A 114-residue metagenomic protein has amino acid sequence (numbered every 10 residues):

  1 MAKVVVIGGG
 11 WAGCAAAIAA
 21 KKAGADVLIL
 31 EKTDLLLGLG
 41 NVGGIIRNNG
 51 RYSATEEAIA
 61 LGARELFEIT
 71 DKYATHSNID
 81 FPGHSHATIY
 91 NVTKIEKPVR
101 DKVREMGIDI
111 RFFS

Functional and structural regions predicted by a protein language model:
M1-A12: Beta1/beta-strand and adjacent pyrophosphate-binding region of the FAD-binding site in flavoprotein oxidoreductases
K3, A25-D26: Residues that mark the start of a beta-strand
V5, A16-A19: Membrane-embedded transmembrane-helix bundle of lipid-linked glycan/lipid transferases
I7, L30-E31: The conserved SAM/SAH-binding core of class I Rossmann-like methyltransferase domains, concentrating on the hydrophobic
W11-A15, E96-K97: Short alpha-helical segments and helix-capping/turn motifs at coil-helix boundaries
A19, A25, E31-S114: Conserved N-terminal/central alpha/beta ligand/cofactor-binding core
